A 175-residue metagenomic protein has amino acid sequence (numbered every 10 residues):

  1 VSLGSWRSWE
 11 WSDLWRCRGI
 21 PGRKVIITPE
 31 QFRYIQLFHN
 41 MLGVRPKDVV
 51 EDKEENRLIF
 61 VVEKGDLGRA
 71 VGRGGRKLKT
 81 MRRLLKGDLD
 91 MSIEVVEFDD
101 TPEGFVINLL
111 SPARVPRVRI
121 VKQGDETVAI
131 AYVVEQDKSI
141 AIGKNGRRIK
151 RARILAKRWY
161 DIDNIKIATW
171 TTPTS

Functional and structural regions predicted by a protein language model:
S2: Acidic, glycine-enriched catalytic cores built around paired aspartates
W6, E10-S175: RNA-contacting regions in translation and RNA-metabolism proteins, encompassing KH/S1 modules where present
